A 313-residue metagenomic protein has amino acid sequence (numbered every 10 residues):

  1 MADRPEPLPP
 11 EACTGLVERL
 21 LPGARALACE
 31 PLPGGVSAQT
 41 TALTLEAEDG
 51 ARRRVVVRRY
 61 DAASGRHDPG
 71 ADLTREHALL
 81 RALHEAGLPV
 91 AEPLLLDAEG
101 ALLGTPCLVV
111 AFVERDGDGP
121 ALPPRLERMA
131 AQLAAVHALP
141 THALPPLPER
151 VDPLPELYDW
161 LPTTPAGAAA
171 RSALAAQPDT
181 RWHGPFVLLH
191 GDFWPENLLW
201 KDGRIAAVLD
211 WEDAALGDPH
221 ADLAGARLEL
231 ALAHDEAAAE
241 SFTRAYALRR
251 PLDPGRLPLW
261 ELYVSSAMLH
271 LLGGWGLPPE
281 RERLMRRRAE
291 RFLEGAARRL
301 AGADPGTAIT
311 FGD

Functional and structural regions predicted by a protein language model:
L8-A24, A138-G191, K201, L248 (+1 more regions): An alpha-helical support segment within catalytic cores of ATP-dependent transferases
A12, R75, R128, Q132 (+3 more regions): Charged catalytic carboxylate motif
E30-E149, P165, H183: ATP-binding pocket architecture of kinase catalytic cores
A38-L45, V56-V57, P93, A175-A221: Active-site acidic catalytic loop and adjacent metal/ATP-binding pocket of ATP-dependent phosphoryl transfer enzymes
G100-L102, A215-G217, D235: Short glycine/serine/proline-enriched coil/turn segments at secondary-structure junctions
L144, G274-R291: Hydrophobic/aromatic-rich alpha-helical bundle segments in the mid-to-C-terminal region
A207, A224-A226, R286: Glycine-rich, phosphate-binding/catalytic loops in enzymes
H220-L252, V264-E280: Active-site activation/catalytic loop segments of kinase-like enzymes and analogous catalytic loops in related
